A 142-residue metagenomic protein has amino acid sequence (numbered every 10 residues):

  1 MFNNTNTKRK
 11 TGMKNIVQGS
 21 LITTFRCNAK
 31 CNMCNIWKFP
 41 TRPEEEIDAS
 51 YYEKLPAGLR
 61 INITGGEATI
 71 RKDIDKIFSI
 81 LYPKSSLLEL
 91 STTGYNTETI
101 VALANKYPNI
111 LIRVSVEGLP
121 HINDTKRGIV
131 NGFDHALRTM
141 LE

Functional and structural regions predicted by a protein language model:
F2-I110: Conserved alpha-helical substructure of the radical SAM core
W37-R42, T125-N131: Short glycine-enriched, charge-decorated loop/helix-capping segments at active-site entrances that position
K54, A102, V114, T125 (+1 more regions): Charged/polar, solvent-exposed surface patches and flexible loops
A68-T69, G94-E98, S115-I129: Conserved radical SAM core fold
R127-E142: Glycine-rich S-adenosyl-L-methionine
